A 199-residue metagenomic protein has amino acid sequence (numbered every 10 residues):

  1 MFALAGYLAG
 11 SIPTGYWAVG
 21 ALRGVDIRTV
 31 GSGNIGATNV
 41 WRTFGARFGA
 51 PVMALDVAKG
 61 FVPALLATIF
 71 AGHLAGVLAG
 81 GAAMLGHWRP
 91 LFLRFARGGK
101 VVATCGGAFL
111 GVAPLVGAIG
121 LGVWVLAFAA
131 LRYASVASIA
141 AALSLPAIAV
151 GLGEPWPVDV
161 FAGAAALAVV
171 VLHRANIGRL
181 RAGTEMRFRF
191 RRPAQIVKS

Functional and structural regions predicted by a protein language model:
M1-F2, A46-F48, V158-F161: Short alpha-helical transmembrane interface motifs in multi-pass membrane proteins
M1-G10, A79, A164: Alpha-helical transmembrane segments
F2, F48-L93, V112-V116, W124: Nucleotide and nucleotide-moiety/phosphate-recognizing core
Y7, D56-V57, A83-M84, V125 (+2 more regions): Residue-level recognition of pore/gate-forming positions within transmembrane alpha-helices of multi-pass
A9, T14-F61, H87-A103, F128-A140 (+1 more regions): Interhelical loop and helix-boundary elements at the membrane-water interface of polytopic inner-membrane proteins
W41-F44, A67-A71, G86, V101-L131 (+1 more regions): Interfacial segments of multi-pass membrane proteins
A118-G120, A134-A142, G153-A165: Loop-to-transmembrane alpha-helix initiation sites
P155-G183: Alpha-helical transmembrane segments and their immediate juxtamembrane flanks in integral membrane proteins
